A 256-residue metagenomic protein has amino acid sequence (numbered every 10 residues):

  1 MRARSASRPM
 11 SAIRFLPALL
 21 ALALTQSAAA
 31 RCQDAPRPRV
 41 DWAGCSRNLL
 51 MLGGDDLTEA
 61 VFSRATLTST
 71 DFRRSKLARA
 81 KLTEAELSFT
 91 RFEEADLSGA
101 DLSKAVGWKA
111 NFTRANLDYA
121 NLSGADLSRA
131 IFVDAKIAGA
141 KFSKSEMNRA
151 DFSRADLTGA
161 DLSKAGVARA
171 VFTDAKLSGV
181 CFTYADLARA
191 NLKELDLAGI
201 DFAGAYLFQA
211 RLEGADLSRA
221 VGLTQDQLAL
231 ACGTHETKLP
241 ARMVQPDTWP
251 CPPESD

Functional and structural regions predicted by a protein language model:
M1-A12: N-terminal secretory signal peptides that target proteins for export/translocation
F15-A23: Sec-dependent N-terminal signal peptides
T25-S27: N-terminal signal peptide c-region/cleavage motif recognized by signal peptidases
A29-D256: Tandem repeat scaffolds
